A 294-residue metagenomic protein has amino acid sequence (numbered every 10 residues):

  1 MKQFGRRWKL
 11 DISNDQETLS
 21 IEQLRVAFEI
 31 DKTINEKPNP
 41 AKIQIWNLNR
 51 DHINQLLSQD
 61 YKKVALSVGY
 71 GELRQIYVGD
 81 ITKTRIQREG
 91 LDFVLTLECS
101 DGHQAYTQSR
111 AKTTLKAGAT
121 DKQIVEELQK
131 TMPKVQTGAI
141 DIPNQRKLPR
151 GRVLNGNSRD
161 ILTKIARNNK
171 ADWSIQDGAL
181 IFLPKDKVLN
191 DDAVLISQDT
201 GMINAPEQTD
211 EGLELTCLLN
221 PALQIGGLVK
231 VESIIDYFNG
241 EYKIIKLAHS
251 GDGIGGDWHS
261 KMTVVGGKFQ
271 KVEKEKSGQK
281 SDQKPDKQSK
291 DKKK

Functional and structural regions predicted by a protein language model:
M1-L56, S100-Q104, A193-L228, I234-K294: Juxtamembrane "anchor/assembly" segments of surface/extracellular structural proteins
F4, K83, D92-Q104, K134-P206: Short beta-strand-centered interaction patches in the first periplasmic/extracellular domains of large envelope
L48-P133: Surface-exposed cap/loop segments at beta↔alpha junctions
V78, K122-E126, R159-T163, L223-G227 (+1 more regions): Extracytoplasmic/secreted envelope proteins and their assembly/folding machinery, especially bacterial periplasmic
D80-Q87, G151, D186-L189, Y242-G253: Short, compositionally biased
L115-Q123, R152-D160, N220: Soluble non-cytosolic domains of exported or imported proteins
Q123-L148, K274-K294: Intrinsically disordered, low-complexity terminal/linker regions enriched in Pro/Ser/Gly and acidic residues
